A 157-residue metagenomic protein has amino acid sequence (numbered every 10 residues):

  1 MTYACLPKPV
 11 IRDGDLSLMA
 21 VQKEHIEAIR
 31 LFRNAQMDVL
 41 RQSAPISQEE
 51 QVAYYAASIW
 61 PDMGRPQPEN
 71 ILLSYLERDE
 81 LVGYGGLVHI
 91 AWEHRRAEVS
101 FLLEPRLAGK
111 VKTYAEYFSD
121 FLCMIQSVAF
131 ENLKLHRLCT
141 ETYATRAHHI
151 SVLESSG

Functional and structural regions predicted by a protein language model:
M1-V52: A short, well-structured alpha-helix characteristic of acyl/acetyltransferase catalytic modules
L40-Q42, H136-E141: Short catalytic-loop micro-motif centered on adjacent basic/acidic residues
E49-L107: Acetyl-CoA-dependent GNAT
S100-Y117, Y143: A short, internal acetyl-CoA/4′-phosphopantetheine-binding micro-motif in the GNAT/acyltransferase core
K110-V128, S151, S155: Conserved acetyl-CoA-binding loop-helix of GNAT-fold acetyltransferases
L138-I150: Conserved beta-strand-loop-alpha-helix junction that forms the acyl-donor binding cleft
